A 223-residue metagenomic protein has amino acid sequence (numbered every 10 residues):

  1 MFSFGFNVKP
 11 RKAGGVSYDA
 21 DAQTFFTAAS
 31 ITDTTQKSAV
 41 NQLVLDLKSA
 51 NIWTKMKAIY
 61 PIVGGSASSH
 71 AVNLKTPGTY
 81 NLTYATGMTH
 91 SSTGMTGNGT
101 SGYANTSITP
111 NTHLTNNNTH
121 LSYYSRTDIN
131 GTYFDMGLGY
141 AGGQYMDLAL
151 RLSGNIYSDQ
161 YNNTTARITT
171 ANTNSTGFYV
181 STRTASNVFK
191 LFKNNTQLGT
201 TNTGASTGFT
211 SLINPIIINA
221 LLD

Functional and structural regions predicted by a protein language model:
M1-H120, F134: Extracytoplasmic low-complexity segments
G15, V63-S68, D128-I129, T184-N187 (+1 more regions): Acidic glycine-/aspartate-rich tracts in secreted/extracellular proteins
P77-Y80, G137-M146, K193-L198: Short edge-strand/loop segments of extracellular domains
T132-Y157: Glycan-recognition/cleft segments
M146, N163-T169, T196-T201: Surface-exposed loop/edge segments in extracytoplasmic proteins
Y157-F178: Short, aromatic/His-centered strand-loop micro-motif at the edge of beta-sheets
F178-G204: Carbohydrate-binding surfaces in secreted/extracellular proteins
T201-D223: Flexible glycan-contacting loops in extracellular carbohydrate-active proteins
